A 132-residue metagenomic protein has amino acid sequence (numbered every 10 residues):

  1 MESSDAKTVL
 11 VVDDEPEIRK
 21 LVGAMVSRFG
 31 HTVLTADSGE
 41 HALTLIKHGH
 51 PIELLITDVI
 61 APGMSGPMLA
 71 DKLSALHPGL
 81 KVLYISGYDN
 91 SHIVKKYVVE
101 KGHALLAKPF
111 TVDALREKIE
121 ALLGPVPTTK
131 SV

Functional and structural regions predicted by a protein language model:
V12-D13, A36, L55: Conserved sequence signature across two-component system core domains
E15-R19: Short acidic/polar segment at the start of the alpha1 helix of CheY-like receiver
K20-R28: Charged docking surfaces used in two-component/phosphorelay signaling
G30-D37, L45, L106: Short hydrophobic/Thr-rich beta-strand motif most characteristic of the beta2 strand and flanking loop of CheY-like
D37-H41, S65-L69: Acidic catalytic/metal-coordinating carboxylates
D58: Active-site residues of response regulator receiver
A61: Receiver (REC) domain active-site loop signature in two-component systems and cognate sites in sensor histidine kinases
M68, K72-A75, L80-A107, D113-E120: Alpha4 helix (beta4-alpha4-beta5 surface) of REC/receiver domains from two-component response regulators
